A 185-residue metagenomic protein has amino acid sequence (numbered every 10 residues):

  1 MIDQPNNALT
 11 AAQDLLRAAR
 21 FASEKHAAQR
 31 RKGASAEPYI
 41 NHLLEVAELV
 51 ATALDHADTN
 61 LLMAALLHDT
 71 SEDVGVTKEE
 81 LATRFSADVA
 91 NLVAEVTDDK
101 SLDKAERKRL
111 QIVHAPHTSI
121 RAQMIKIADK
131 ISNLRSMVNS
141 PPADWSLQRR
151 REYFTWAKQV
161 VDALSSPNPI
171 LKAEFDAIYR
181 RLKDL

Functional and structural regions predicted by a protein language model:
I2-L185: Active-site helical microenvironments for divalent-metal-assisted chemistry
